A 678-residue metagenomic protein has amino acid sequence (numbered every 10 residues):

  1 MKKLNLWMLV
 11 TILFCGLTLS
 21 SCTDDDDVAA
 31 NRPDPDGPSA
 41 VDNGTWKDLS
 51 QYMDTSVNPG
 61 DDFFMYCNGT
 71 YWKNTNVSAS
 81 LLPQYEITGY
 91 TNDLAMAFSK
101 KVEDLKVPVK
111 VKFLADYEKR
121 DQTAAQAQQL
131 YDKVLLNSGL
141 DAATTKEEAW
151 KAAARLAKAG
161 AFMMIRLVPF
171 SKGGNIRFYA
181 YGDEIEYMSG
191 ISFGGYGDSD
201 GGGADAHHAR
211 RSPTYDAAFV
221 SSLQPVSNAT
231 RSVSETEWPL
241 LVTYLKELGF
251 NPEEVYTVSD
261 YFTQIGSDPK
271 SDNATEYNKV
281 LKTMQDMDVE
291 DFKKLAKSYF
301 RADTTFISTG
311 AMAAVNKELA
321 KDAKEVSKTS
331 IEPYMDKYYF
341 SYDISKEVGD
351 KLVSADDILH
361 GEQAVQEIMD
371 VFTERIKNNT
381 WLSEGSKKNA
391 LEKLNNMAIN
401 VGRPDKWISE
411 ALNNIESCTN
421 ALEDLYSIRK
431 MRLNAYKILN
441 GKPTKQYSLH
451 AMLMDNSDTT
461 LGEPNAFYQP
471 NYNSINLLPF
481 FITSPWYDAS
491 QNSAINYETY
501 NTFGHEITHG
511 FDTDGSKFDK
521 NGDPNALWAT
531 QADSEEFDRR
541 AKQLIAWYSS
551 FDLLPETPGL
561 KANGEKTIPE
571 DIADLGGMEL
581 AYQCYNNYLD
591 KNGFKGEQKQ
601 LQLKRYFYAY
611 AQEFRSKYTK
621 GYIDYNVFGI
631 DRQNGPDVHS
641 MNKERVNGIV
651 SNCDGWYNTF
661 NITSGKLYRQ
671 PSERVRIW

Functional and structural regions predicted by a protein language model:
M1-S20: Sec-dependent bacterial lipoprotein signal peptides
C15-V41: Bacterial Sec-dependent N-terminal signal peptides
V41-D42, N58-D61, Y66-V134: Active-site-surrounding "flap" and adjacent substrate/cofactor-binding loops of secreted or lumenal enzymes, prototyped
S78-E103, V255-Q264, I495-T502, L603-Y606: Short secondary-structure subsegments characteristic of cysteine-rich extracellular domains
A97-I368, P404: Noncatalytic, helix-rich "gating/capping" subdomain that lines the substrate-entry/channel surface of large enzyme
T144, R155, Q363-Y500, H509-W678: Zinc-dependent metallohydrolase catalytic domains
